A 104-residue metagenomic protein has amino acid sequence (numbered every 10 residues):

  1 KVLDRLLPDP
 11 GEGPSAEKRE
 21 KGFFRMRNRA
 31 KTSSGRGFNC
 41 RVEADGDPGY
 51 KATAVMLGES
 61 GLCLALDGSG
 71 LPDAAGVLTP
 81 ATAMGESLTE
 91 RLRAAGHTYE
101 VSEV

Functional and structural regions predicted by a protein language model:
K1-V104: C-terminal catalytic/substrate-binding lobe primarily of soluble NAD(P)-dependent oxidoreductases
